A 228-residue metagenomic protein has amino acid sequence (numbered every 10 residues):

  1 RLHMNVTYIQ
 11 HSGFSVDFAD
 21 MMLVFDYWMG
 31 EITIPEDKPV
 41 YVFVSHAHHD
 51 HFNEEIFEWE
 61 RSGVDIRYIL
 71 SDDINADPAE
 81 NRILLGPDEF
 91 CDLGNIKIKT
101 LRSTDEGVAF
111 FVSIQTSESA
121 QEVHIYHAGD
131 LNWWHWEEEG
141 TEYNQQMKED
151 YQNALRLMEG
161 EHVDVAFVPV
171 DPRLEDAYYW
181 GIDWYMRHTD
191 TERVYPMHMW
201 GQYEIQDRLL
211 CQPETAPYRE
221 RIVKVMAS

Functional and structural regions predicted by a protein language model:
L2-D37, N81-H162, V225-S228: Core dinuclear metal-dependent hydrolase active-site scaffold
N5-Y8, M22-D26, V42-V44, V64-D73 (+2 more regions): Short, hydrophobic beta-strand segments that form beta-sheet elements in well-ordered domains
V6-S12, A79-L93, Y178-S228: Binuclear metal-ion centers of metallo-dependent hydrolases, dominated by the metallo-beta-lactamase
M29-N75, R156-F167: Active-site metal-binding motif and surrounding structural segment of the metallo-beta-lactamase
G30-T33, H48-F52, I74-P78, E89-C91 (+4 more regions): Active-site environment of divalent metal-dependent phosphoester hydrolases
E36-D37, E54-F57, N81, E139-G140 (+2 more regions): Short amphipathic alpha-helical segments
F43, I98-T100, A166-P169, V194-P196: Short catalytic-loop micro-motif centered on adjacent basic/acidic residues
D150-R156, E175-W184: A short, acidic, amphipathic alpha-helical segment used as a generic capping/interface helix at domain edges
